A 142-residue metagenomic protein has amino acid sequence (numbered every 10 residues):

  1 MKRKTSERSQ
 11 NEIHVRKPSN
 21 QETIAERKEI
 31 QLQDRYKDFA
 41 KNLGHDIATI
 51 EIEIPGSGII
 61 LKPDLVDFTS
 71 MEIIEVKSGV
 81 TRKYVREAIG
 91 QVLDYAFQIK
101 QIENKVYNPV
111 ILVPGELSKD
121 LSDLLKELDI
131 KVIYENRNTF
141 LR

Functional and structural regions predicted by a protein language model:
T5-I52: Acidic-basic catalytic patches of nuclease active cores, encompassing PD-(D/E)XK and other metal-cofactor nuclease
Y36, L65-S78: Conserved catalytic cores of phosphodiester-cleaving nucleases, focusing on short active-site segments
D46-T69, K126-L128: An acidic intrinsically disordered interaction segment
S78, F97-V132: Nucleic-acid nuclease catalytic cores
T81-Q91, D120: Active-site-adjacent loop/helix micro-motif of nuclease/hydrolase catalytic cores
G90-Q98: Short, well-ordered amphipathic alpha-helices
D129-L141: Charged, structured surface patches that assemble and position nucleic-acid processing machinery
